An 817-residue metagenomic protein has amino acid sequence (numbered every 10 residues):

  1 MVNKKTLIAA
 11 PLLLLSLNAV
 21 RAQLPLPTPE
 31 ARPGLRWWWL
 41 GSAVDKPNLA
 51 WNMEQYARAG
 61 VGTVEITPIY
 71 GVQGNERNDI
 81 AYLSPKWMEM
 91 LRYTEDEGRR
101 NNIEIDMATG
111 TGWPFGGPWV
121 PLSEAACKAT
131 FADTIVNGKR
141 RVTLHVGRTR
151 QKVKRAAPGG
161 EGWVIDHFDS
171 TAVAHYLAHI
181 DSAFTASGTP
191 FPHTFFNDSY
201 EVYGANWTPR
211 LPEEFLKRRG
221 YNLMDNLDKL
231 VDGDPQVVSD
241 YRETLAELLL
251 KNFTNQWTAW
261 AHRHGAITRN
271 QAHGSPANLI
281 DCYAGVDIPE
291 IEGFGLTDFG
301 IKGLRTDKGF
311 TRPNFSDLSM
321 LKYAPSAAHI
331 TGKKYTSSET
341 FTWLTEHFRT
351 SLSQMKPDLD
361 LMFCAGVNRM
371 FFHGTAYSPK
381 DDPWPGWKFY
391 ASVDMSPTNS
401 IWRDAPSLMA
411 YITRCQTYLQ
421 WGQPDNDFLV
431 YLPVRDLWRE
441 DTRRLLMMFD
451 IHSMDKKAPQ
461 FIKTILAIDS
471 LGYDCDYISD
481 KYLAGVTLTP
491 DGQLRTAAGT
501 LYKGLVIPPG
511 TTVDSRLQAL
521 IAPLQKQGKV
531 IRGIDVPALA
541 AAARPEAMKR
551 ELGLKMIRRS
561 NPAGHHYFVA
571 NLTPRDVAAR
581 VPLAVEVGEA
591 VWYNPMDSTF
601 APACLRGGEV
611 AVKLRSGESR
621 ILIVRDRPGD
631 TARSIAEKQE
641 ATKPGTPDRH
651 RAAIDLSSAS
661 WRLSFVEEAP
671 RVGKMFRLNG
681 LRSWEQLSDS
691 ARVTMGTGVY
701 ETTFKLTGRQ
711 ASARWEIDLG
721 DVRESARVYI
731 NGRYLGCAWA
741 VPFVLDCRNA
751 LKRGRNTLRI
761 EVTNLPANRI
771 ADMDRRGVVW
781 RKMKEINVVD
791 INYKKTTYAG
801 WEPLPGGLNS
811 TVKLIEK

Functional and structural regions predicted by a protein language model:
M1-Q23: Bacterial Sec-dependent N-terminal signal peptides
Q23-T63: Mature N-terminal segment immediately following signal peptide/propeptide cleavage in secreted/periplasmic
P25, R682-R692, G777-K817: Non-catalytic, glycine-rich low-complexity segments
P33-G34, D45, L49-A50, T63 (+9 more regions): Carbohydrate-binding surfaces of carbohydrate-active enzymes
I69-H167: Acidic/aromatic-lined carbohydrate-recognition and catalytic surfaces of CAZymes acting on diverse glycans
G629-D630, T763-D772: Short acidic/polar inter-strand loop motif in beta-rich domains
F704-N731, A738, L758-V762: Aromatic-lined ligand-binding clefts that engage carbohydrates, nucleic acids, or primary amines
L745-R755, P766, I815: Short, surface-exposed tryptophan/glycine-enriched loops that mediate extracellular molecular recognition
